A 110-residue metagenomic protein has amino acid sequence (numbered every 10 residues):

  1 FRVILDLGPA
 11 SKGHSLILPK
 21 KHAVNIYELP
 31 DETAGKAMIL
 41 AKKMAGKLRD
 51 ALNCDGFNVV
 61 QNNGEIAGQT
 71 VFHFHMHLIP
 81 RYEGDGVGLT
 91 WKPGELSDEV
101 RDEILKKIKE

Functional and structural regions predicted by a protein language model:
F1-E110: HIT superfamily nucleotide-processing domains
